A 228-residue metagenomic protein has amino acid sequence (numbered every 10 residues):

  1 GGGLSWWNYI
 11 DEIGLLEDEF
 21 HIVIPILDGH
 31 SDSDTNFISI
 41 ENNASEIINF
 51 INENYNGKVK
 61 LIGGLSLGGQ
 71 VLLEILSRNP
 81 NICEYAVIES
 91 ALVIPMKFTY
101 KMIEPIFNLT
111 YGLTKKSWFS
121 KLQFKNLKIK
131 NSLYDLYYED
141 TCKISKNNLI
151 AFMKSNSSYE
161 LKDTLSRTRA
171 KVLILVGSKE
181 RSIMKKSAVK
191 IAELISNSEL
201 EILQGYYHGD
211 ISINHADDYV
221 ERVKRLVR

Functional and structural regions predicted by a protein language model:
G1-D32: Conserved HGGG/HGGXW glycine-rich cap/lid loop of the alpha/beta-hydrolase fold
V23-G63: Active-site loop/oxyanion-hole signature of alpha/beta-hydrolase fold enzymes
G64-G68, L72: Gly/Ala-rich beta-loop-alpha elbow adjacent to hydrolase catalytic centers
S77-R78, C83-L113: Flexible "cap/lid" loop of the alpha/beta hydrolase fold
K97-T99, L113-S166: Conserved alpha/beta-hydrolase catalytic His-Asp/Glu region
T168, I174-V176: Short beta-strand/loop motif that positions the catalytic acidic residue of the alpha/beta-hydrolase fold
K179-I183, G209: Acidic catalytic loop of the alpha/beta-hydrolase fold
Y206-D218: Catalytic histidine-centered segment of alpha/beta-hydrolase-like enzymes
